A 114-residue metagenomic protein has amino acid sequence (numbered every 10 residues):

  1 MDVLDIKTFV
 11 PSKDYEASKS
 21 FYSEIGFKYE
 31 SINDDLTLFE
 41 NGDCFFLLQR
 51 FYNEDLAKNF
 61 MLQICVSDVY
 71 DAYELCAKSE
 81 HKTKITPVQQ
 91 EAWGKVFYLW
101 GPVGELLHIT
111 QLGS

Functional and structural regions predicted by a protein language model:
M1-A17, L62: N-terminal beta-strand motif that seeds the catalytic metal site of vicinal oxygen chelate
M1-L4, E54-N59, Q90-E91: Short glycine-enriched loop/turn motifs at secondary-structure junctions
D14-Y15, V66-Y70: Helix N-cap motif at beta-to-alpha junctions
S18-S23, C76, G104: Conserved active-site tyrosine of GNAT-family acetyltransferases
I25-E30, E80-K82: Conserved acetyl-CoA-binding loop of GNAT-fold acetyltransferases
K28-F60, L106-L112: Conserved short beta-strand elements that form part of the metal-binding/catalytic scaffold of enzyme active sites
T37, F60-L62, W93-F97: Short beta-strand micro-motifs in enzyme catalytic cores
K78-S114: Vicinal oxygen chelate
